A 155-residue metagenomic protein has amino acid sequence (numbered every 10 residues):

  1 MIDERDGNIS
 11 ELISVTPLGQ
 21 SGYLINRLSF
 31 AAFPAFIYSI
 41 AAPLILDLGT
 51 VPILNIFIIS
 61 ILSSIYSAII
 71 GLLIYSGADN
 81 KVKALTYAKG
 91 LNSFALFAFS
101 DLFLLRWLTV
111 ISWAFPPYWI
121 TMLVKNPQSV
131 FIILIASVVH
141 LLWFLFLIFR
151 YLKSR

Functional and structural regions predicted by a protein language model:
M1-T16: Transmembrane helix boundary and interhelical loop/hinge segments in multi-pass membrane proteins
L18-G49, I133: Selective transmembrane-helix segments that form parts of the transport pathway or gating/packing helices in multipass
I25-N26, V51-I59, L104, Q128-I132: Short alpha-helical transmembrane interface motifs in multi-pass membrane proteins
R27-L28, S60, A88-K89, I133-S137: Residue-level recognition of transmembrane alpha-helices in multi-pass small-molecule transporters/permeases
A41, I69-I74, P116, L147: Hydrophobic/aromatic residues in alpha-helical transmembrane segments
N55-N80, A95-F99, V139-F144: Hydrophobic alpha-helical transmembrane segments of polytopic membrane proteins
G77-Y118: Transmembrane helix segments
T121-R155: Alpha-helical transmembrane segments of multi-pass membrane transporters/translocases
